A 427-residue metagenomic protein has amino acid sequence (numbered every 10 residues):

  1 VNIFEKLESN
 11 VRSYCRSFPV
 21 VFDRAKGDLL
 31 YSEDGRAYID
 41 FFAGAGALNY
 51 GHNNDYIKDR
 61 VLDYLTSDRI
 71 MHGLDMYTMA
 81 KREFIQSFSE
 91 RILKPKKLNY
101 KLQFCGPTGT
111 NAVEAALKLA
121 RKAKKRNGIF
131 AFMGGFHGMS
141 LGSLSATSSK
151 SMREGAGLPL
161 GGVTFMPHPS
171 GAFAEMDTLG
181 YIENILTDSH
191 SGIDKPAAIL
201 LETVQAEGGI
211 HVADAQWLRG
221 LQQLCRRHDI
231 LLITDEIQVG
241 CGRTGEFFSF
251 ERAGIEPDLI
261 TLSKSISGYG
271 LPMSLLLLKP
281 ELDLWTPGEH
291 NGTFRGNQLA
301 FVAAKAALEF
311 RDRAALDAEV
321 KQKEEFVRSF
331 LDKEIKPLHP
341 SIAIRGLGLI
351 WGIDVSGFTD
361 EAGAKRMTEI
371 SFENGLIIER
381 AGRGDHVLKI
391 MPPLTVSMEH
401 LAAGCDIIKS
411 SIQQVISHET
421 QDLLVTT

Functional and structural regions predicted by a protein language model:
V1-T427: Conserved N-terminal phosphate-binding loop of PLP-dependent enzymes in the Aspartate aminotransferase
